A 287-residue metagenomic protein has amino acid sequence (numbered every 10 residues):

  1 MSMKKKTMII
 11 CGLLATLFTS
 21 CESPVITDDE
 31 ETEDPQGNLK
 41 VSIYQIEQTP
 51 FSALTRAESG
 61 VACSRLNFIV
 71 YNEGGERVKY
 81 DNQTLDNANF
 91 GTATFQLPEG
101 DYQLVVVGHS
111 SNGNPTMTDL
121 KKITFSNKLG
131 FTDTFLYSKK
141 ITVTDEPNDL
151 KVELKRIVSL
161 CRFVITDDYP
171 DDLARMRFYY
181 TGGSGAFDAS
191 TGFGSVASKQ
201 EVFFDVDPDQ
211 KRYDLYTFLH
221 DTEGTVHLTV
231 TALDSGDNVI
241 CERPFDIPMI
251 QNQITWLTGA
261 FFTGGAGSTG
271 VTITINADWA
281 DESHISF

Functional and structural regions predicted by a protein language model:
K5-C11: Sec-dependent signal peptide recognition, specifically the positively charged N-region followed immediately by
L17-S20: C-terminal motif of bacterial Sec signal peptides marking the signal peptidase cleavage site
E22-D34, T263-F287: Intrinsically disordered, low-complexity repeat and linker tracts
S23, Q83-N89, S111-D149, S235-G264: Structured interaction patches on ligand/partner-binding surfaces of diverse proteins
I26-D29, D34, N38-S59, I165-D168: Short amphipathic, basic-aromatic surface patches that mediate peripheral association with negatively charged
E33, K151-V158, T217-L219: Conserved "repeat-terminator" motif of extracellular CCP/Sushi domains
A62-T118, L173-Q251, H284-F287: Tryptophan-paired
I157-A174, G183: Surface-exposed interaction/gating patches
